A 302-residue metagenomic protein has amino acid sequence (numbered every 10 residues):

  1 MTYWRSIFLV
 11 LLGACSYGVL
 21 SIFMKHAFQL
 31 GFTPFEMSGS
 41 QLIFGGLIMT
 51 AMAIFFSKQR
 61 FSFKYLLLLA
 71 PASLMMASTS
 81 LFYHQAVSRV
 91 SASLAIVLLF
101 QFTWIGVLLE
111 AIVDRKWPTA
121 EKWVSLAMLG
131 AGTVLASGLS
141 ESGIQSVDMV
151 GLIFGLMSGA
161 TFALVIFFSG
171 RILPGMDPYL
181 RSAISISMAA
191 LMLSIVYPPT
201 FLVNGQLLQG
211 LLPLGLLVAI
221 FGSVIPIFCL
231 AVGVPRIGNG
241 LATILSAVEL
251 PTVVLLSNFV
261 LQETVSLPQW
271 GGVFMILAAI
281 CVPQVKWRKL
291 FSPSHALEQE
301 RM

Functional and structural regions predicted by a protein language model:
M1-E36, S40, L74, S78 (+3 more regions): Glycine-/small-residue-enriched transmembrane alpha-helix faces in small-molecule transporters and effluxers
W4-L9, F35-M52, E121-A131, V150-M157 (+2 more regions): Hydrophobic alpha-helical transmembrane segments of multi-pass integral membrane proteins, especially transporters
F8, S40, A95-Q101, F168-L191 (+1 more regions): Helix-helix packing/entry segments at the starts of transmembrane helices
S16-S21, F56-L94, L99, T133-L135 (+1 more regions): Specific transmembrane alpha-helical segments of multi-pass solute transporters/efflux pumps, especially DMT/EamA
A27, M37, Q41, A86 (+8 more regions): Hydrophobic/aromatic residues within transmembrane alpha-helices of multi-pass small-molecule transporters
L42, G138, L211, A247-M302: C-terminal-most transmembrane helix of multi-pass membrane proteins
I48, A53-S57, Y83, F102-A127 (+1 more regions): C-terminal transmembrane-helix exit sites in multi-pass transporters
M49, A70, E121-S140, L193 (+1 more regions): Hydrophobic transmembrane alpha-helices of multi-pass small-molecule transport proteins
